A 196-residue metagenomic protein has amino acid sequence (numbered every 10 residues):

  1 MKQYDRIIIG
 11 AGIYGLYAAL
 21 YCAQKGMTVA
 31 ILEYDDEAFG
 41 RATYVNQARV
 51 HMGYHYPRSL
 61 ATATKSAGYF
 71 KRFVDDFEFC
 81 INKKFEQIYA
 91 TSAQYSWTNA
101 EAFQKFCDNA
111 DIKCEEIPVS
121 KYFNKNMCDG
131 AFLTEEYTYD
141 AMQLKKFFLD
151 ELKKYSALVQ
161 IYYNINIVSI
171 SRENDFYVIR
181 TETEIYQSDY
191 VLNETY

Functional and structural regions predicted by a protein language model:
Y4, G26, D129, S188-D189: Short, well-ordered alpha-helix to beta-strand connector turns
Y4-A30: N-terminal Rossmann-like FAD-binding beta1-loop-alpha1 element of flavoenzymes
A23-V45: Glycine-rich FAD pyrophosphate-binding loop
M27, I112, A157: Short phosphate-binding/catalytic loops that engage adenosine nucleotides
V29, C114, V191: Hydrophobic anchor at the start of a short beta-strand that flanks the dinucleotide cofactor-binding loop
Q47-Y122, M127-C128: Dinucleotide-binding Rossmann-like beta1-alpha1 core, especially the glycine-rich loop that anchors the ADP
F132-Y190, E194-T195: Helical element adjacent to the flavin cofactor pocket in flavoenzyme catalytic cores
